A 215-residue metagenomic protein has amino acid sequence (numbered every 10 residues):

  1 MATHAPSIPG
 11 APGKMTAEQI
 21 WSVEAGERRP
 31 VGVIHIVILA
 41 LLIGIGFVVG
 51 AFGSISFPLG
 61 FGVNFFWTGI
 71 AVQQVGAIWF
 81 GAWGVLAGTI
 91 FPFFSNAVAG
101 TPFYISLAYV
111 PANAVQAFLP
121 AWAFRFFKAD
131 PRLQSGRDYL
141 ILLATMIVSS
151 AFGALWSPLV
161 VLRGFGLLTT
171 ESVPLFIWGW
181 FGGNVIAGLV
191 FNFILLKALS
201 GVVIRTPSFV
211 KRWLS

Functional and structural regions predicted by a protein language model:
A2-G60, V75-L167, N192-R205, F209: Short helix-perturbing small/polar motifs within transmembrane alpha-helices
G60-V63, I105-Y109, E171-W180: Non-cytosolic membrane-interface motifs at loop->transmembrane helix junctions
W67-V75, F103, P174-G183: Short aromatic-rich membrane-water interface segments that cap or initiate transmembrane helices in multi-pass membrane
S172, G183-I186, S200-G201, R205: C-terminal edge-of-domain segments
L214-S215: Core mid-bundle transmembrane helix pairs that form the ion/substrate translocation pathway in diverse multi-pass
